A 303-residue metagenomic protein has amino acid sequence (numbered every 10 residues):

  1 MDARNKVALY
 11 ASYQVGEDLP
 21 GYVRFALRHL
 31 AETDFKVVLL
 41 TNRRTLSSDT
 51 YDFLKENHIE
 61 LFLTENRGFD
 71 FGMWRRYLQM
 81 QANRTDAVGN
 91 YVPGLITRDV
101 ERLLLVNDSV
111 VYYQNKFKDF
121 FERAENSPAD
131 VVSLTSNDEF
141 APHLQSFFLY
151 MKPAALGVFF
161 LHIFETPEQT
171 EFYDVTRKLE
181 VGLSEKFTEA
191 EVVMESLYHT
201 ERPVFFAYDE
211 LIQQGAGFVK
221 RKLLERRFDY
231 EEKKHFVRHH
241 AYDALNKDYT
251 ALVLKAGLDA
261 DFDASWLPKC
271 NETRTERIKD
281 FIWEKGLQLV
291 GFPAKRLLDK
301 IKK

Functional and structural regions predicted by a protein language model:
M1-K303: ER/Golgi luminal nucleotide-sugar-dependent glycosyltransferases, focusing on the catalytic module
